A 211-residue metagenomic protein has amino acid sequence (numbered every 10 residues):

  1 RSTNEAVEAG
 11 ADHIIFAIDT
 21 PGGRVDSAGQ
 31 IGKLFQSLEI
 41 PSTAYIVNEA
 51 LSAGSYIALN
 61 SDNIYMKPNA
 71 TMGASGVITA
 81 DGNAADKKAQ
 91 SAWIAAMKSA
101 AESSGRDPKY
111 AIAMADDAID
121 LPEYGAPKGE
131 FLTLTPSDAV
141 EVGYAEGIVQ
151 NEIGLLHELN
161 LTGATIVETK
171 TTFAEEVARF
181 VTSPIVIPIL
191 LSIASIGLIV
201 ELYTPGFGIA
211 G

Functional and structural regions predicted by a protein language model:
R1-A178: Soluble extramembrane regions of membrane proteins in the secretory/endomembrane system
A174-G211: Transmembrane alpha-helical segments that form the functional core of multipass membrane systems
